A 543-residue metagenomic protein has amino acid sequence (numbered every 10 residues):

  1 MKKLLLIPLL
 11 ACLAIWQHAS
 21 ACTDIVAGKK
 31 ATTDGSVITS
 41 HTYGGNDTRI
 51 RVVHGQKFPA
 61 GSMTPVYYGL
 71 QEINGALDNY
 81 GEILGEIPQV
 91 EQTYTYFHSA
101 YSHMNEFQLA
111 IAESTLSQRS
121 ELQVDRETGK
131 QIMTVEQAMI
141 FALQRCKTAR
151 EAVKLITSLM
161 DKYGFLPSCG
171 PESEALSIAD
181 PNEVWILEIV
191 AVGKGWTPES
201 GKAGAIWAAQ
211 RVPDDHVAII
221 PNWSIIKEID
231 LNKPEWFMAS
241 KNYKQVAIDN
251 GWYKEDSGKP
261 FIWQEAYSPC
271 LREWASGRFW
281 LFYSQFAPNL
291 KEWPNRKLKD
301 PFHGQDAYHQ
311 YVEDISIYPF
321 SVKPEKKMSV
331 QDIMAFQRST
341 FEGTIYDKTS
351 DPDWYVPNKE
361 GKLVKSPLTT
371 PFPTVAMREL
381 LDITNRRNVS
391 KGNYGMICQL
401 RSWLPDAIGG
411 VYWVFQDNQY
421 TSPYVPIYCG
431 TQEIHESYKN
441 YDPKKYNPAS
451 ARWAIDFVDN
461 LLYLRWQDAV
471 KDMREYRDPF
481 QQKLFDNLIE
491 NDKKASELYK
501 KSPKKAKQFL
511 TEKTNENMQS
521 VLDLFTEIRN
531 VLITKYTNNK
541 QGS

Functional and structural regions predicted by a protein language model:
M1-A21: Bacterial Sec-dependent N-terminal signal peptides
C22-T134, L155-E172, S177-M328: A contiguous strand-loop segment
V124-T128, Q137-C146: Second-shell loop/turn segments in exported
R145-V153: Short, charged, surface-exposed loops that flank catalytic or proteolytic processing sites
K154-L155, F336: Generic alpha-helical secondary-structure signal
N295-V375, N385-R387: Accessory, solvent-exposed terminal regions and/or long lumenal/extracellular loops of proteins
E360-D492: Substrate-recognition/cap regions that form aromatic- and gly/pro-loop-enriched pockets for small-molecule ligands
Y476-S543: Histidine-centered catalytic/metal-binding microenvironments
